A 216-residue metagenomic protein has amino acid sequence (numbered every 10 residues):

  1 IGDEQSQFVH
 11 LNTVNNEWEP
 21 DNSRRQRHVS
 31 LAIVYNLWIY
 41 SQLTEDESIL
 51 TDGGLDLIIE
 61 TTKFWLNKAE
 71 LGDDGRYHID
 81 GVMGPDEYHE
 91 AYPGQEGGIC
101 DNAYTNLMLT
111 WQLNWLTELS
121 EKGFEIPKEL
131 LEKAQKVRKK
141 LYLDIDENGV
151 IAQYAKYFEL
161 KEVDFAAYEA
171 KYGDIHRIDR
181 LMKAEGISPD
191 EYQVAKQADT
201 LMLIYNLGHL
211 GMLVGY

Functional and structural regions predicted by a protein language model:
G2-D52, F64-K139: The feature captures the catalytic groove of carbohydrate-active enzymes
Y35, D52, N106-T110, N114 (+1 more regions): Active-site core of glycosidic bond-cleaving carbohydrate-active enzymes
L55: Short conserved active-site loop signatures built around small residues
I58: Conserved functional hotspot residues or short segments at active or partner-binding sites across diverse domains
